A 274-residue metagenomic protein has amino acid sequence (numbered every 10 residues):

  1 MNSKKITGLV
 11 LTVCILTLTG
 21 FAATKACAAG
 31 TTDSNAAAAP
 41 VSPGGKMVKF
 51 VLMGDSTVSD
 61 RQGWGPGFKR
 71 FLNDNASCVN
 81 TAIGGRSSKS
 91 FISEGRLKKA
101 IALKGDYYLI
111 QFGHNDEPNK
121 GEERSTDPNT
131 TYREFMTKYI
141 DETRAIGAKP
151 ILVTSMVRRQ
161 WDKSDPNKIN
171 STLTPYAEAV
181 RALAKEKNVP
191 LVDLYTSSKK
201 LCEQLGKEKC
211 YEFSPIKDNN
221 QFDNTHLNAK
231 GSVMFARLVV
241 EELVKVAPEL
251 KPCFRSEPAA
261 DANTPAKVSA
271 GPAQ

Functional and structural regions predicted by a protein language model:
M1-T12: Bacterial N-terminal signal peptides that target proteins for export
V10-G20: Bacterial N-terminal signal peptides
I15-L16, P40, K46, N219: Residue-level detector of alpha-helix boundary/anchor positions
T24-G85, R96-K104: Serine-esterase "nucleophile elbow" of acetyl-processing enzymes
T31-S42, C253-Q274: A short, highly charged, low-complexity intrinsically disordered segment
D55, I83-S88, N115-D116, K120: Active-site neighborhood of divalent metal-dependent phosphoester/pyrophosphate hydrolases
E94-A229, V233, R237-R255, V268-A273: Alpha-helical cap/lid subdomain in secreted, periplasmic, or secretory-pathway luminal O-acyl-processing enzymes
